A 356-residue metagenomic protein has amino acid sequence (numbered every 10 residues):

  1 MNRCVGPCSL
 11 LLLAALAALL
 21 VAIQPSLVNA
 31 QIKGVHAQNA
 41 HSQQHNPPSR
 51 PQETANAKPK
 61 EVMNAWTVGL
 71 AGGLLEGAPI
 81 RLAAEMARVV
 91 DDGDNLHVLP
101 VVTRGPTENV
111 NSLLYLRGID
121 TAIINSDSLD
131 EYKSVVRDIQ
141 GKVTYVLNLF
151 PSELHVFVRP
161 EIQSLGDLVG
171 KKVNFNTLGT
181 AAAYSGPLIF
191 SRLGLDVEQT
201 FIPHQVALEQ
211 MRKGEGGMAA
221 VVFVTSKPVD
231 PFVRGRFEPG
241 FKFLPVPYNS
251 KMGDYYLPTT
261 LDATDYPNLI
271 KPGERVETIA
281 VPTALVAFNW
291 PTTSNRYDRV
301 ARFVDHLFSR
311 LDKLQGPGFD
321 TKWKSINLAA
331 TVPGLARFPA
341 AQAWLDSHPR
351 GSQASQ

Functional and structural regions predicted by a protein language model:
M1-C8: N-terminal secretory signal peptides that target proteins for export/translocation
L10-I23: Bacterial N-terminal signal peptides
Q31-L70, E161-K172: Immediate post-signal peptide segment of exported/extracytoplasmic ligand-binding proteins
A65-V90, V98, S152-K213: Bilobed "Venus flytrap"/periplasmic-binding protein-like clamshell domains and structurally analogous long
A87-R88, L99-Q140, L208-M211, G217 (+1 more regions): Pocket-flanking alpha-helical
S126-S128, L195-N295: Pocket-lining segment of extracytoplasmic ligand-binding domains
I139-N148, N268-V276: A structural signal for short loop-to-beta-strand junctions that line the ligand-binding cleft of periplasmic/secreted
V206, V224-P239, F243, N289-W290 (+1 more regions): An extracytoplasmic/periplasmic, membrane-proximal ligand-sensing/linker region
